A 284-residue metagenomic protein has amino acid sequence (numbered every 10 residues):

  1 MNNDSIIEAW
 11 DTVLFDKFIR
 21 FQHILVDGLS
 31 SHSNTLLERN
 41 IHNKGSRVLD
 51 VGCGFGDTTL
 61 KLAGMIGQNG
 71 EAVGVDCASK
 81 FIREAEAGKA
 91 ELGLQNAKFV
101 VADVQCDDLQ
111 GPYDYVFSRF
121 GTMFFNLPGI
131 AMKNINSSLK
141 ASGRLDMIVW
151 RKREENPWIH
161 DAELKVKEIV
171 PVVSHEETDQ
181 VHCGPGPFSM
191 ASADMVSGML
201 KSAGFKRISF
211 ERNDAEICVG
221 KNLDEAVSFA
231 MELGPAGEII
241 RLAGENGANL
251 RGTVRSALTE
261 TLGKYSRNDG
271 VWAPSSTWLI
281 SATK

Functional and structural regions predicted by a protein language model:
M1-S46, D57-K61, M65, E84 (+1 more regions): Conserved class I S-adenosyl-L-methionine
N2-I24, R207-D269: C-terminal helical/coil "lid" or tail adjacent to the Rossmann-like core of SAM-dependent
R47-D107, I130: Class I SAM-dependent methyltransferase SAM/SAH-binding core
G67, F125-N126, L139-A141: Helix-to-beta-strand junctions that scaffold the AdoMet/dcAdoMet cofactor pocket in Class I SAM-dependent enzymes
Q105-V116: A short acidic, Gly/Pro-enriched loop at the edge of an enzyme's catalytic core that lines a small-molecule cofactor
D114-G129, R151: A short SAM/SAH-binding and catalytic strip from SAM-dependent methyltransferases
G129, K140, R144-K221: Conserved catalytic/acceptor-binding region of the Class I
K206, V227-A230, S275-K284: Core SAM-dependent methyltransferase catalytic element
